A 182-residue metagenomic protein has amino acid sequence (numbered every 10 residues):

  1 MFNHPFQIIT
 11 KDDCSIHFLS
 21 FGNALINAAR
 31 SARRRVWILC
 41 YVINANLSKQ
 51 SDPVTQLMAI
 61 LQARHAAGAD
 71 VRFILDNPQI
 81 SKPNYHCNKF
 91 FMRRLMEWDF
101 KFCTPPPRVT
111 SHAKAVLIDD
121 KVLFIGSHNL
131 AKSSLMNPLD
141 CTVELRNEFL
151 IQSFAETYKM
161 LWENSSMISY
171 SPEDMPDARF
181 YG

Functional and structural regions predicted by a protein language model:
M1-H4, L117-I118, V122-G182: Signature of lipid phosphatidyltransferase scaffolds
M1-L19, Y41-S48: Acidic/glycine-enriched edge-of-secondary-structure segments
L19-S31: A short, well-ordered alpha-helical element
A28-E97: Primarily the HKD phosphodiesterase
R30, V116-L117: Well-ordered beta-strand positions
A32-R33, H112-A113, L139: Short, well-ordered alpha-helix to beta-strand connector turns
E97-P106: A glycine-rich helix N-cap at a beta->alpha junction
P107-T110, M136: Short solvent-exposed loop/turn micro-motifs enriched in small/polar/acidic residues
